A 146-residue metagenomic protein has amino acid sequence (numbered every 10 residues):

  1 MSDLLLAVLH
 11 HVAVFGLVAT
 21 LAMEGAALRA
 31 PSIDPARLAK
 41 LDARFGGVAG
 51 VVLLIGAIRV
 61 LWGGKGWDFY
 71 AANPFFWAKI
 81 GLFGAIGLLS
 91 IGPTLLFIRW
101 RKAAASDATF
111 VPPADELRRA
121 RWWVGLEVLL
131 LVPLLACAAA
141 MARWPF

Functional and structural regions predicted by a protein language model:
M1-F146: Polytopic transmembrane helical bundles with strong interfacial aromatic enrichment
